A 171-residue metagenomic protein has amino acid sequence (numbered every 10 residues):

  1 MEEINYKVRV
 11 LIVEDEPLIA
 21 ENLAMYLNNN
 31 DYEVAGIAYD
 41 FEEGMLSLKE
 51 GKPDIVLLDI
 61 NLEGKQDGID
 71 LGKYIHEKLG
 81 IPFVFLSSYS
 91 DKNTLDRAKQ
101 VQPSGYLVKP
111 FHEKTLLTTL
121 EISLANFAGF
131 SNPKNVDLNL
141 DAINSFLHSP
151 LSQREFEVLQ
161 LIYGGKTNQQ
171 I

Functional and structural regions predicted by a protein language model:
N5, R9, E16-G36, F41-E42 (+1 more regions): Two-component/phosphorelay signaling modules centered on CheY-like receiver
D15, K65, L86-S90, P110: Conserved active-site segment of CheY-like receiver
D59-I60, S87: Active-site residues of response regulator receiver
Q66-I81: Short amphipathic alpha-helix used as the core "switch/output" element in two-component signaling
K78, D91, A98-L107: As written
N93, F111-E121: C-terminal output helix
T118-D137: The C-terminal output helix
L138-I171: Helix-turn-helix DNA-binding segment
